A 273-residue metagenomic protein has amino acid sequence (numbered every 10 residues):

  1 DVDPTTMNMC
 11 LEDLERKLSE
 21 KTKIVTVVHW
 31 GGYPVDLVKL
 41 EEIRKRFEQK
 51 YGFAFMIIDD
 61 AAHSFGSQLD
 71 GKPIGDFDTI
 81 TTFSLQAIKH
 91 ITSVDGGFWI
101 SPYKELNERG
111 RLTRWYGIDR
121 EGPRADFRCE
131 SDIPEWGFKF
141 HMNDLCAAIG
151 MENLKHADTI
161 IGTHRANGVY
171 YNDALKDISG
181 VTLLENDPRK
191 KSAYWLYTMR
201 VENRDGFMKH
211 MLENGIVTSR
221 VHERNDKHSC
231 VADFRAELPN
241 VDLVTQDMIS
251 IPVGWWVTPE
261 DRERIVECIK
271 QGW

Functional and structural regions predicted by a protein language model:
D1-T6, S219-R220: Short beta-strand->loop structural element characteristic of the AMP-binding/adenylate-forming
V2, A87, V253: Short, conserved catalytic or interaction motifs in soluble domains
D3-T5, G97, E121, C146: Intrinsic disorder/low-complexity detector
T5-S93, F98-I100, K104-E105: Active-site phosphate-binding strand-loop segment of PLP-dependent enzymes
L11-R16, I24-V28, Y33-K39, R46 (+2 more regions): PLP-dependent aminotransferase class I/II
